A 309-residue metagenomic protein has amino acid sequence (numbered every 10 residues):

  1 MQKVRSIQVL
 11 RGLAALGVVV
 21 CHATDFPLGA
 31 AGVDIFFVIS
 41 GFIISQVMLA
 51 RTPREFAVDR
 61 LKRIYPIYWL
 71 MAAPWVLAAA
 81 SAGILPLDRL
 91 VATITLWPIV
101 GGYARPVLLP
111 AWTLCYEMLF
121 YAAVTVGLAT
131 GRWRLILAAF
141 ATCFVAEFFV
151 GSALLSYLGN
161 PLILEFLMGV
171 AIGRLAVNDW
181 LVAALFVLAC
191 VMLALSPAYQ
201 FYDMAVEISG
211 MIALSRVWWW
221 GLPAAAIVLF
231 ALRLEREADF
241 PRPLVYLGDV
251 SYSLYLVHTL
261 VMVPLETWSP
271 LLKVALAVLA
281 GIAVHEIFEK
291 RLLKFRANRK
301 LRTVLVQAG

Functional and structural regions predicted by a protein language model:
M1-I7, L16-P27, Q46-E55, I99-Y103 (+5 more regions): Alpha-helical transmembrane segments in multi-pass integral membrane proteins
R5-Q8, G12-A15, V33, S40 (+4 more regions): Residues within membrane-spanning alpha-helices of integral membrane proteins, especially the hydrophobic core/packing
A31-D34, P110, L158-P161: Structural signature of hydrophobic alpha-helical transmembrane segments
I39, I44-V47, P53, V58 (+4 more regions): Membrane-interface helix-loop-helix regions
S40, L279-A280, V284: Hydrophobic alpha-helical membrane-associated segments
R63, I67, K273-V278: Transmembrane alpha-helical segments of multi-pass membrane glycosylation machinery that act on lipid-linked glycans
Y68, A122, L260, I282-A283: Residue-level hotspots within transmembrane alpha-helices of multi-pass secondary transporters
